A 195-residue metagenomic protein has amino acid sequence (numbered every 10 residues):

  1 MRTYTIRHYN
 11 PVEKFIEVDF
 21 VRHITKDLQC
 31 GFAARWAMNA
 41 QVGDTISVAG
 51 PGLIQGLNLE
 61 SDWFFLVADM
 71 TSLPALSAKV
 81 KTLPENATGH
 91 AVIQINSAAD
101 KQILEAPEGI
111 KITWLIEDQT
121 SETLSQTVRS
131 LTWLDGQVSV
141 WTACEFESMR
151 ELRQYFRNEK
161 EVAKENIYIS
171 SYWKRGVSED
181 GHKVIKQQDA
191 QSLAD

Functional and structural regions predicted by a protein language model:
M1-D195: Extended, composition-driven regions rather than compact fold-specific motifs
